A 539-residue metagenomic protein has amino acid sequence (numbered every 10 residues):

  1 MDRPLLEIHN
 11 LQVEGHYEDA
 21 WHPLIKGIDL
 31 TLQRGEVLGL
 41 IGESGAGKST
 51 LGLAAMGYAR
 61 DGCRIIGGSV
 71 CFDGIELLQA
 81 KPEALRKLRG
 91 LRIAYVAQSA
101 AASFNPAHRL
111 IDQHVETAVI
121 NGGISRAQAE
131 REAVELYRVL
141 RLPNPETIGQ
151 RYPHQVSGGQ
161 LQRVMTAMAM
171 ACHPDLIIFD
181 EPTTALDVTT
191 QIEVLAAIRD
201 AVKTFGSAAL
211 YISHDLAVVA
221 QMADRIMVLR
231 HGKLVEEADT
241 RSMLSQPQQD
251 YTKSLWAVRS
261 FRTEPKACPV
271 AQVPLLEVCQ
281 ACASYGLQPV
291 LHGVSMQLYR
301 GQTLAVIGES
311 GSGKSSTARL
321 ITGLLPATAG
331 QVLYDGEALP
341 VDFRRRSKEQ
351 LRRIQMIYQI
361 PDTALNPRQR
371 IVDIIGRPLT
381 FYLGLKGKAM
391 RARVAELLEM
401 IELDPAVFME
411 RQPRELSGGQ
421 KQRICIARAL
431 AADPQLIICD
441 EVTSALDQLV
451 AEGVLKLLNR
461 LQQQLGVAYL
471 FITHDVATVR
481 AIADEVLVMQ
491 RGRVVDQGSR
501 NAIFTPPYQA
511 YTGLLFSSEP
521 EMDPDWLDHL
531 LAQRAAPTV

Functional and structural regions predicted by a protein language model:
L6, I25-G27, L276, L291: Conserved structural motif at the start of ABC-family nucleotide-binding domains
M56, R60, T322: Helix-to-loop junction immediately C-terminal to a conserved catalytic motif
R64, L77-A94, D112, I120 (+6 more regions): ABC ATPase NBD coupling module
R151-V156, Q160, Q412-L416, Q420: Conserved ABC ATPase signature
H173, D433: Conserved catalytic motifs of ABC-family nucleotide-binding domains
V219-Q221, V479-A481: A short, surface-exposed alpha-helical micro-motif characterized by mixed small hydrophobic and charged/polar residues
